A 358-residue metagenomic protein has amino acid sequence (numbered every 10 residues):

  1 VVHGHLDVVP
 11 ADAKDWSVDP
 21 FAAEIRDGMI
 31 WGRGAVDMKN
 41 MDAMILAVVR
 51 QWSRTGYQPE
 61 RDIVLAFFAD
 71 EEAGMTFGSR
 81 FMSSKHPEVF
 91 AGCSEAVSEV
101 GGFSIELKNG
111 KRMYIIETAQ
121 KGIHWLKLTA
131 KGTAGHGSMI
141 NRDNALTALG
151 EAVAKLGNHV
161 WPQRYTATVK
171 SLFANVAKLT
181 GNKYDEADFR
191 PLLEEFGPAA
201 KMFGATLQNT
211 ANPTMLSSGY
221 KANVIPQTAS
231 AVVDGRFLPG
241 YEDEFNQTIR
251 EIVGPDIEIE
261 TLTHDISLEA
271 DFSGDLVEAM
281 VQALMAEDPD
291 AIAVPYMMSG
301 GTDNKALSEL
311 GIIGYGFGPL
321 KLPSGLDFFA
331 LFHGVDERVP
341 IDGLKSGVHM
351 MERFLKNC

Functional and structural regions predicted by a protein language model:
V1-V64: Active-site metal-coordination/substrate-binding segment of hydrolases, especially metallo-dependent peptidases
L6-V8, F67-M75, E99-S104, A134 (+1 more regions): Acidic, glycine-rich active-site loops and adjacent beta-strand->loop/helix elements that engage anionic groups
I30-A43, E72, D143, R338-K345: Short, conserved micro-motifs enriched in small and acidic residues
M41-G56, T76-S84, A145-E151, K155: Active-site-proximal alpha-helical scaffold in enzymes
P59-I63, A91-S94, D290-A291, L310-I313: Loop/turn elements at helix/coil->beta-strand transitions in domains of secreted/extracellular proteins
E60-F68, S94-V97, D143, T168 (+1 more regions): Beta-strand segments within the central parallel beta-sheet cores of soluble alpha/beta enzyme folds
S84-G102: A glycine-rich helix N-cap at a beta->alpha junction
G102-R112, I116-E352, K356: Metal-dependent amide/peptide-bond hydrolase catalytic core, centered on the "pita-bread" metallohydrolase fold
